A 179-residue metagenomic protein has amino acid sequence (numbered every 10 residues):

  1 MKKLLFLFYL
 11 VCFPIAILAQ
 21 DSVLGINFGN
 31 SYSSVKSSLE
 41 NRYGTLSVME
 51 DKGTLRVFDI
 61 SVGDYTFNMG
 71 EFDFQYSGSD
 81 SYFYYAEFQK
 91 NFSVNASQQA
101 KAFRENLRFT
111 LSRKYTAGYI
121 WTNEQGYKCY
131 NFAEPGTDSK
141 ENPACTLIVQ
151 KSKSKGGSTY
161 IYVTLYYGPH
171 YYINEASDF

Functional and structural regions predicted by a protein language model:
K2, S22-L24, F83-Y85: Residue-level signal for functionally critical sites in structured catalytic/ligand-binding pockets
K3-A16: Sec-dependent N-terminal signal peptides
I15-L18, Y85: Residue-level detector of intrinsically disordered, flexible termini and proteolytic processing junctions
Q20-G53, F88-F179: Non-cytosolic coordination micro-motifs
Y32, D51-T66: Charged, low-complexity intrinsically disordered tails and linkers
I60-E105: Mid-chain, structured segments of secreted extracytoplasmic proteins
